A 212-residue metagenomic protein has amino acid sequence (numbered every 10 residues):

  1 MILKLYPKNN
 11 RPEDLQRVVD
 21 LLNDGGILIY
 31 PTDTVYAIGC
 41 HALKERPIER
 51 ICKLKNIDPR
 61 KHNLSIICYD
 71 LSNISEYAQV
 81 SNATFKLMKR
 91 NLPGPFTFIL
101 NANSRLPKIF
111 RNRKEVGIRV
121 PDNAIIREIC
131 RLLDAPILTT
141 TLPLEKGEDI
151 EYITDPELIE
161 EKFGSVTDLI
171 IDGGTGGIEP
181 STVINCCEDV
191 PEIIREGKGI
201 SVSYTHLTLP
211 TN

Functional and structural regions predicted by a protein language model:
M1-L207: Active-site-adjacent structural elements in enzyme catalytic cores
T208-N212: A short, hydrophobic C-terminal helix/tail in secreted or cell-surface proteins
